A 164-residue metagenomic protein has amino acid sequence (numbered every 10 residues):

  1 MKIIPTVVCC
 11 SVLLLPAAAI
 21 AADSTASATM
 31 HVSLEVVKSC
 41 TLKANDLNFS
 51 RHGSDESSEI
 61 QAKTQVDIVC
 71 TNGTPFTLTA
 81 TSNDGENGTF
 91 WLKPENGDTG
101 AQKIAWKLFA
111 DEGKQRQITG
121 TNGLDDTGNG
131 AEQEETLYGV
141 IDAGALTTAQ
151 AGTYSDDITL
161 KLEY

Functional and structural regions predicted by a protein language model:
M1-V8: Bacterial N-terminal signal peptides that target proteins for export
V8-P16: Bacterial N-terminal signal peptides
A21-D98, G120-Y164: N-terminal small/polar-rich segments of proteins
T81-N83, K107-D111: Predominantly extracellular/luminal cell-surface or secreted proteins
F90-W91, Q102-L108, R116-I118: Extracellular/luminal ectodomains and secreted, surface-exposed scaffolds of diverse proteins
E112-K114, Y164: Solvent-exposed strand-loop boundary residues in beta-sheet-rich modules
